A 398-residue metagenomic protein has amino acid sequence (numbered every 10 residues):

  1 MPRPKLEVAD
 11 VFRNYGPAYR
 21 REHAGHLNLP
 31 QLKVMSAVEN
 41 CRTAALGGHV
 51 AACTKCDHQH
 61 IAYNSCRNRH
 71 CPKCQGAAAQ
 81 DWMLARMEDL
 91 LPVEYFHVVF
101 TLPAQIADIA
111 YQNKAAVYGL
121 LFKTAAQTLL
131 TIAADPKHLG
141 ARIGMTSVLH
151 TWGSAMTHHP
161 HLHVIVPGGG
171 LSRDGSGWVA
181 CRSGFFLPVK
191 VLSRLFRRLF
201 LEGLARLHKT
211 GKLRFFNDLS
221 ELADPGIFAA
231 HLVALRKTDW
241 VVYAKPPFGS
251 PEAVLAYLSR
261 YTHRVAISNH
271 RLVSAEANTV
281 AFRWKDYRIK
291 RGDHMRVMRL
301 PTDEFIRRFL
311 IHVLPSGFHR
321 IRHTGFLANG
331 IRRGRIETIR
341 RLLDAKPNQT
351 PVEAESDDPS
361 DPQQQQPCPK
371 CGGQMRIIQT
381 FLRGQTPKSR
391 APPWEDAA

Functional and structural regions predicted by a protein language model:
M1-A398: Beta->alpha loop/short-helix hinge microenvironment recognizer with preference for catalytic Tyr/His contexts
